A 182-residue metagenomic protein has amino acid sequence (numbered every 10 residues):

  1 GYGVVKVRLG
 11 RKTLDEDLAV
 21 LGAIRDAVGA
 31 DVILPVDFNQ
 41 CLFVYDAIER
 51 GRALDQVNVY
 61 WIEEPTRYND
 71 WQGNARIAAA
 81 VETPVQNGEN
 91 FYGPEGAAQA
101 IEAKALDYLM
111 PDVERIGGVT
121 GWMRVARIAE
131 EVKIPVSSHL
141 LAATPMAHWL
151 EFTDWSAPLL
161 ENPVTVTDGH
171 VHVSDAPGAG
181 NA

Functional and structural regions predicted by a protein language model:
G1-V81: Metal-dependent enolase-superfamily TIM-barrel catalytic cores that perform enediolate-based chemistry
R11-T13, L42, F91, S156 (+1 more regions): Residues that cap or initiate secondary-structure elements
R52, N58, R67-S174: Shared catalytic-loop signature of beta/alpha-barrel
V173-G178, A182: Catalytic-core signal marking the mid-to-C-terminal active-site face
